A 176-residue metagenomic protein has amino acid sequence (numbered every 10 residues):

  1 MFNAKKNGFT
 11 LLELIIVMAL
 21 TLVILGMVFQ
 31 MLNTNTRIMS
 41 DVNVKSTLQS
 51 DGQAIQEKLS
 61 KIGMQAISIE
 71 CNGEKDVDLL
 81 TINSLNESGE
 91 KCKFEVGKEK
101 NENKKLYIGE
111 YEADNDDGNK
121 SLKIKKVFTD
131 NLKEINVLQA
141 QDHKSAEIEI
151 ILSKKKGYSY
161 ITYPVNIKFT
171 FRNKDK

Functional and structural regions predicted by a protein language model:
M1-G8, T170-K176: Short, Lys/Arg-enriched, disordered terminal segments
F2-M64: Aliphatic-rich helix starts adjacent to a transmembrane/signal segment
I69-H143: Type IV pilin-like appendage domain
I135-K176: Short linear sequence signals and composition-biased patches located at protein termini or domain-edge surfaces
